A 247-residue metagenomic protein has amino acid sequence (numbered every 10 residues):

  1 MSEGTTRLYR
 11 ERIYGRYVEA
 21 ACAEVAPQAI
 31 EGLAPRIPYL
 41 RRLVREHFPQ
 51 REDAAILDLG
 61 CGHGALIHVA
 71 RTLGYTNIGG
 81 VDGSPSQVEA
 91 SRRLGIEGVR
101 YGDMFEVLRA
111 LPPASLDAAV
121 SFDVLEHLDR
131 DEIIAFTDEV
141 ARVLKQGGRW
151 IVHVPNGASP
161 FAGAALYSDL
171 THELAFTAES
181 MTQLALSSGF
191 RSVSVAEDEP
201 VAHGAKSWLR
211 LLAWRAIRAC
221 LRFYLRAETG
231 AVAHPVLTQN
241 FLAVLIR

Functional and structural regions predicted by a protein language model:
M1-A114, A118-F122, D131-D138, E197-P200 (+1 more regions): Conserved N-terminal segment of class I S-adenosyl-L-methionine
A65-I67, S159-A162, A202-A205: Short catalytic/ligand-binding loop motif for oxyanion handling, primarily in non-cytosolic enzymes, centered on
I78, W150-V152: Hydrophobic/aromatic residues located in beta-strands of well-ordered beta-sheets within soluble catalytic
E126-H127: A short His-aromatic
L144-W150: Short glycine-dipeptide loop
I151, V195-R247: A C-terminal cap/extension of S-adenosyl-L-methionine-dependent methyltransferases that defines the acceptor-substrate
V152-L174: Short, glycine-/aromatic-enriched active-site segment of Class I SAM-dependent methyltransferases
E173-S188: Short alpha-helix
